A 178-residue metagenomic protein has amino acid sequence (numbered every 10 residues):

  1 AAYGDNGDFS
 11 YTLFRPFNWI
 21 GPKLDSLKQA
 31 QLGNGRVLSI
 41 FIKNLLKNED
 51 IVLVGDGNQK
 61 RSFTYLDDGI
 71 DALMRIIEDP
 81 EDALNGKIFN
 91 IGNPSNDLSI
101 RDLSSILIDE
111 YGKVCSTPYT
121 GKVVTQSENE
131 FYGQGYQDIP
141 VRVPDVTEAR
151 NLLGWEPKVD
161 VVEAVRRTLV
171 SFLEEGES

Functional and structural regions predicted by a protein language model:
A1, L38-S39, D71: Conserved active-site helix of classical SDR/Rossmann-fold NAD(P)-dependent CH-OH oxidoreductases
A1-F17, I42-K47: Active-site Tyr-X1-5-Lys
G7-R36, K60: Flexible, glycine-rich beta-alpha linker
N18, L45-S178: C-terminal substrate-binding subdomain of Rossmann-fold SDR/epimerase-dehydratase oxidoreductases
N34-V37, F41, D145: Activation loop
